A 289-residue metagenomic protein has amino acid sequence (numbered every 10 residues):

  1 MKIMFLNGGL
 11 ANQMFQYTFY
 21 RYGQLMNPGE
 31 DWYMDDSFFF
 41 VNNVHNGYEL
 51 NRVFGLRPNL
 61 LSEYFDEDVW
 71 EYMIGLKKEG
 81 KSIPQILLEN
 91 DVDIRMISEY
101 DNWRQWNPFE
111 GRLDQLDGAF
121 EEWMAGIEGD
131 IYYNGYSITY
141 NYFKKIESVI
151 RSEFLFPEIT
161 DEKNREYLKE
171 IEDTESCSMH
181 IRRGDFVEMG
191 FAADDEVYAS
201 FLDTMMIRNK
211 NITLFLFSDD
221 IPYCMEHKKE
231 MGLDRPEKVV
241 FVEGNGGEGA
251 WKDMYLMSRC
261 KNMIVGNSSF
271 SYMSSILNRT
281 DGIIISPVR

Functional and structural regions predicted by a protein language model:
M1-I3: Extreme N-terminal starter segment of soluble prokaryotic enzymes
F5-F15, H45, E188-G190: A short, glycine/small-residue-rich beta-strand->loop->alpha-helix junction that serves as a flexible
L10, I207-V288: Donor-binding and catalytic core of enzymes assembling or modifying cell-surface/extracellular glycoconjugates
Q13-L25, Y198-M206: Histidine-anchored nucleotide/phosphate-binding helix
E30-N42: A short beta-strand-loop structural module common to alpha/beta enzyme folds
M34-D36, H180-R182, T213-S218: Short beta-strand segments
N43-R57, Y223-R235: Short, aromatic/basic amphipathic alpha-helical patches
H45-N209: Secretory-pathway luminal glycosyltransferase catalytic domains
